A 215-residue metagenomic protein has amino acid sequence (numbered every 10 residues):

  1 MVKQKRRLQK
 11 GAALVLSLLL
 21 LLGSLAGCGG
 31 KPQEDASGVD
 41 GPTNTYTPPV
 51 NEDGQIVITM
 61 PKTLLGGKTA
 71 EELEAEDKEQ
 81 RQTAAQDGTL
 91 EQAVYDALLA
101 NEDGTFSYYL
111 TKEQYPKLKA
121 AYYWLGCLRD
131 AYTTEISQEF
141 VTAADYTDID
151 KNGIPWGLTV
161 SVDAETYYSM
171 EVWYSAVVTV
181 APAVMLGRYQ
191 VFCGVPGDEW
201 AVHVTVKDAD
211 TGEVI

Functional and structural regions predicted by a protein language model:
K3-V15: Bacterial N-terminal signal peptides that target proteins for export
G23-G27: C-terminal motif of bacterial Sec signal peptides marking the signal peptidase cleavage site
K31-I215: Mature, Sec-exported extracytoplasmic domains of Gram-positive
